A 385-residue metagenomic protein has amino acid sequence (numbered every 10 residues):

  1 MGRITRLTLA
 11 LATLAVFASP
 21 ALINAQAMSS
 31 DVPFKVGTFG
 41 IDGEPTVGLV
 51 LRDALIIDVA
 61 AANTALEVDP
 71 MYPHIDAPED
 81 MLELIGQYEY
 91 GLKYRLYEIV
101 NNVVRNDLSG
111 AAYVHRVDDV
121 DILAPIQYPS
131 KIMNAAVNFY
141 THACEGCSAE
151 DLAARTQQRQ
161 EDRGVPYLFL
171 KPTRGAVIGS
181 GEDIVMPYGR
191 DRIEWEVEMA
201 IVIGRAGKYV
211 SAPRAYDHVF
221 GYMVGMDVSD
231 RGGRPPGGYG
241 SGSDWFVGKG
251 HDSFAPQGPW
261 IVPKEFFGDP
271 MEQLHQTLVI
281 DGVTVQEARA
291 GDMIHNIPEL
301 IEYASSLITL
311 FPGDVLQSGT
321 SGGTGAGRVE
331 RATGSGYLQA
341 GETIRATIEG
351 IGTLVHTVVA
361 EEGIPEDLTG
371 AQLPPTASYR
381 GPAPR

Functional and structural regions predicted by a protein language model:
T8-P20: Bacterial N-terminal signal peptides
A21-A25: Sec/Tat signal peptide C-region and signal peptidase I cleavage site
Q26-D162, P166, T343, P365 (+1 more regions): N-terminal non-catalytic cap/leader segment that marks the start of a structured domain
D42-G43, F139-Y140, A206-K208, S321-G325 (+1 more regions): Short, charged beta-turn/beta-strand-edge "cap" motif at the junction between a beta-strand and an adjacent loop
L123, P129-I301, L307, G363-P384: Glycine-enriched loop-and-adjacent helix/strand subsegments that border the catalytic/binding cleft of enzyme cores
N296-I308, L316-Q339: A conserved acidic, glycine/proline-rich C-terminal tail/linker
